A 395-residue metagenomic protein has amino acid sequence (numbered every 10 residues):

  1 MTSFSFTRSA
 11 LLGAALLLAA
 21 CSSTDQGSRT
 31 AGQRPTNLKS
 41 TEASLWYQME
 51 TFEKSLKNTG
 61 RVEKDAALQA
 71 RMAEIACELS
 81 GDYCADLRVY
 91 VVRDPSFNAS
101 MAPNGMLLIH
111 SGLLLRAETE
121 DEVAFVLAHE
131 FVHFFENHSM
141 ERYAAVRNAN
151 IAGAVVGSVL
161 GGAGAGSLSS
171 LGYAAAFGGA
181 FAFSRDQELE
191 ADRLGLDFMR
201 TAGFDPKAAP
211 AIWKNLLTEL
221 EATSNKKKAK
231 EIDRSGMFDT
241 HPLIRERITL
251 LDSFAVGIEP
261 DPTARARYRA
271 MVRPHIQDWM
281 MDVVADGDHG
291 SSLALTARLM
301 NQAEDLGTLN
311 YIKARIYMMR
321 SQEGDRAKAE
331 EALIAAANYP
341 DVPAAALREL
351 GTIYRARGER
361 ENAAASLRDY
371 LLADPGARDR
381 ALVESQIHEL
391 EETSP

Functional and structural regions predicted by a protein language model:
M1-L11: Bacterial N-terminal signal peptides that target proteins for export
L17-A20: C-terminal motif of bacterial Sec signal peptides marking the signal peptidase cleavage site
S22-A154, L160, A180, G195-M237 (+12 more regions): Peri-catalytic and regulatory segments of divalent metal-dependent proteins
N137, S158-D186: Substrate-binding clefts and substrate-entry loops adjacent to catalytic sites of polymer-processing enzymes acting on
Q302, N338-Y339, A373: Structural marker of alpha-solenoid helical repeat scaffolds
M318-Q322, R357, A373-G376, S394: Glycine-centered coil turns and helix-coil junctions that link the paired helices within alpha-helical repeat units
N362-P395: Terminal, low-structured helical/coil segments at or just beyond the last alpha-helical repeat
